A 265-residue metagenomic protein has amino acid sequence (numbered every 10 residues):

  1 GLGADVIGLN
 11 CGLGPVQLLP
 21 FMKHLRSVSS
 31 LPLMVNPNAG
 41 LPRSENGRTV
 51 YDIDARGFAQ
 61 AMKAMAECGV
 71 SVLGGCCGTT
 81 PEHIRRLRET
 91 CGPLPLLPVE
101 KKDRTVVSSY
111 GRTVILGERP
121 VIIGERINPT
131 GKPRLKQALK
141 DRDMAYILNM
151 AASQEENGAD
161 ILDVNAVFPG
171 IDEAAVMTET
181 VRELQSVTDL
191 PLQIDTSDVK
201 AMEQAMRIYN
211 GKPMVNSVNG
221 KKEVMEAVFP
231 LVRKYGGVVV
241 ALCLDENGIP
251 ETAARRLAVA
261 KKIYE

Functional and structural regions predicted by a protein language model:
G1-E265: Domain-level signal for soluble alpha/beta catalytic cores
